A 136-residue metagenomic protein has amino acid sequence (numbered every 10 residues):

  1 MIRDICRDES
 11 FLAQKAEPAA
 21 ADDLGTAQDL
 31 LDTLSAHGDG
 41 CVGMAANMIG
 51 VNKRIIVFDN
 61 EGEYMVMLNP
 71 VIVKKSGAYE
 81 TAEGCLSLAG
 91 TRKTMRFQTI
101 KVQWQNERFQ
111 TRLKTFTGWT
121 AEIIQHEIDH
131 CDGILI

Functional and structural regions predicted by a protein language model:
M1-I136: Positively charged
